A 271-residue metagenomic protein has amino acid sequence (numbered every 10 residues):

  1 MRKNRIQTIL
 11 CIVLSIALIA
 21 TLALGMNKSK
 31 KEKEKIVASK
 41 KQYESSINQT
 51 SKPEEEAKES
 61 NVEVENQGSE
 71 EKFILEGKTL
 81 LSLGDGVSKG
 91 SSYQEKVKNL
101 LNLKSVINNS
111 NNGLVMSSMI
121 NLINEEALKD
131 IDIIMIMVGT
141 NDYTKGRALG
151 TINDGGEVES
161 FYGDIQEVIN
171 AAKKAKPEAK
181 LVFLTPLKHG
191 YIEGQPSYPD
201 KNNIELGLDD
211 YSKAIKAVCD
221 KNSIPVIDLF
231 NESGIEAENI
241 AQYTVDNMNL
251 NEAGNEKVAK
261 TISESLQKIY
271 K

Functional and structural regions predicted by a protein language model:
M1-L83, S88, N99, Q267-K271: N-terminal secretory targeting modules
F73-L83, V87-D164: Conserved SGNH/GDSL esterase-like catalytic core that processes O-acyl groups on lipids and polysaccharides
K98, A172, V218-C219: A generic structural signal for well-ordered alpha-helical segments
L103, A175-K180: A short helix->loop->beta-strand "cap" motif at the edges of active sites that frequently abuts
A127-D130, A175-K176, I269: Glycine-rich phosphate-binding loop signature in dinucleotide/nucleotide-binding domains
M137, L184-T185: Alpha/beta-hydrolase-fold catalytic nucleophile elbow
I165-I169, S212: Generic structural signal for well-ordered alpha-helices, preferentially at hydrophobic/aromatic core positions
K188-K271: Catalytic His-Asp segment of secreted/periplasmic serine-dependent ester chemistry enzymes
